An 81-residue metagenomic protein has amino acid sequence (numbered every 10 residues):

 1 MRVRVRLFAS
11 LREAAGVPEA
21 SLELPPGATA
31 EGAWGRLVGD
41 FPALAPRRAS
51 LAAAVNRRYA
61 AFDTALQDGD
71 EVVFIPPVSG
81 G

Functional and structural regions predicted by a protein language model:
M1-G80: Ubiquitin-like/PB1-type beta-grasp interaction modules and other compact soluble beta-rich domains
